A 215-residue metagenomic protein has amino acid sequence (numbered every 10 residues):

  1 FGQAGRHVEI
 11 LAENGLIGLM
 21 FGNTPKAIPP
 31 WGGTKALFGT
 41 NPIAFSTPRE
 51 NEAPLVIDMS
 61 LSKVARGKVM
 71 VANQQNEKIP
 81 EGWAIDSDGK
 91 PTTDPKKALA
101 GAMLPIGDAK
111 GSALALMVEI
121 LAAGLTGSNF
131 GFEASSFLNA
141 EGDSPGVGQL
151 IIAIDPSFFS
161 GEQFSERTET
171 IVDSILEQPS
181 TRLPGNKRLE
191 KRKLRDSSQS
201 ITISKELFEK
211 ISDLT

Functional and structural regions predicted by a protein language model:
F1-N23: A glycine-rich phosphate/pyrophosphate-binding beta-strand-loop-alpha-helix module
Q3, H7, N41, A53 (+7 more regions): General structural feature for long, well-ordered alpha-helical segments within catalytic domains of soluble enzymes
L16-M20, P42-A44, A53-V56, E81-A84 (+5 more regions): Structural motif
P25, L61-V64, K110, P156-F158: Glycine-rich beta-alpha junction loops
K26-K96: Phosphate/diphosphate-binding glycine-rich loops and adjacent basic-rich segments that engage nucleotide
E77-F132, F137: Secondary-shell segments that build the walls of catalytic and ion/ligand-binding clefts
L125, F130-T215: Catalytic-core signal marking the mid-to-C-terminal active-site face
